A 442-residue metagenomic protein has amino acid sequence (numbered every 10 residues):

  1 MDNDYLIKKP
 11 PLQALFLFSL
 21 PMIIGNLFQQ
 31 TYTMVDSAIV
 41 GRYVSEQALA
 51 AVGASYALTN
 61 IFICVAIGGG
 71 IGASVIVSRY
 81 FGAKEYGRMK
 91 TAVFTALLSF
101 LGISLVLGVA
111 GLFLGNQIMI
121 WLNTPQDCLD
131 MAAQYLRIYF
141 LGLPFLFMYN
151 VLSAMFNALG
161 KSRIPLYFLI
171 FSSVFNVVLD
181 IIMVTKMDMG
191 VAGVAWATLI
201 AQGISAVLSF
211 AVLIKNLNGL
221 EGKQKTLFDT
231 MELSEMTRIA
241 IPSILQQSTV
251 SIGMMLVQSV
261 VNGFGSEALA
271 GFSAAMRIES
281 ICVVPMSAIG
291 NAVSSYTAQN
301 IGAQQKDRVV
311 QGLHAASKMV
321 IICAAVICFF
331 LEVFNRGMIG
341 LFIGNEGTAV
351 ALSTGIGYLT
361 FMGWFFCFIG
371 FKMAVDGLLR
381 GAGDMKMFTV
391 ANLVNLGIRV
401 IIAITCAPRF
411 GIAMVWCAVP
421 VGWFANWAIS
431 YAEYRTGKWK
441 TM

Functional and structural regions predicted by a protein language model:
M1-S19, V77-G142, K186-I241, T297-W364 (+1 more regions): Short alpha-helical transmembrane segments in multi-pass integral membrane proteins
I7-V44, A57-G72, I76, L101-G108 (+4 more regions): N-terminal transmembrane alpha-helices
L17-D36, I138, S172, A201-S205 (+4 more regions): Transmembrane helical elements of multi-pass membrane transporters/channels
M22, N26, A38, V75 (+17 more regions): Transmembrane alpha-helix boundary and packing residues in multipass membrane permease domains and related
T31-L49, M119-Q126, I182-M189, S248-R277 (+6 more regions): Helix-terminus/linker motif at the lipid-water interface of multi-pass membrane proteins
L49-V109, L146-P165, G271-F329, V333-N335 (+2 more regions): Small-residue-rich hydrophobic transmembrane alpha-helices
I61-C64, N176-D180, A206-F210, I281-V284 (+3 more regions): Hydrophobic transmembrane alpha-helices of multi-pass small-molecule transporters
G70, Y139-N157, P165-S173, V194-V207 (+4 more regions): Short runs within selected transmembrane alpha-helices of multi-pass transporters and secretion channels
